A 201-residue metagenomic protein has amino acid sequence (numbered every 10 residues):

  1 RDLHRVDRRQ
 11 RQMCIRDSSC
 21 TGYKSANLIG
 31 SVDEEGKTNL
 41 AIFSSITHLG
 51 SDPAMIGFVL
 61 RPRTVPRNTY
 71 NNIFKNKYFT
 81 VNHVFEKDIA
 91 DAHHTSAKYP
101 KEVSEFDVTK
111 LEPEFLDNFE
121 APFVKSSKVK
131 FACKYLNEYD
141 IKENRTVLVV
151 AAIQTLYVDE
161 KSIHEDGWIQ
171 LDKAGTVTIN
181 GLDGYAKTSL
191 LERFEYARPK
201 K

Functional and structural regions predicted by a protein language model:
R1-I15: Single conserved hydrophobic/aromatic residue that forms the stacking wall/gate of nucleotide- or nucleobase-binding
G22-V32, F79-N82: A short, Trp-centered hydrophobic/proline-enriched beta-strand micro-motif
S31, S45-H48, H83-F85, Y135-N137 (+1 more regions): A residue-level detector for short acidic-glycine micro-motifs
T38-A90, E105-D107: A short mixed-secondary-structure module that forms the rim of ligand-binding clefts
T95-V129, L136-I141: Extended, positively charged loop/linker patches that create polyanion-binding surfaces
E138-R193: Flexible glycine-rich active-site/ligand-binding loops centered on an Asp-His dyad
